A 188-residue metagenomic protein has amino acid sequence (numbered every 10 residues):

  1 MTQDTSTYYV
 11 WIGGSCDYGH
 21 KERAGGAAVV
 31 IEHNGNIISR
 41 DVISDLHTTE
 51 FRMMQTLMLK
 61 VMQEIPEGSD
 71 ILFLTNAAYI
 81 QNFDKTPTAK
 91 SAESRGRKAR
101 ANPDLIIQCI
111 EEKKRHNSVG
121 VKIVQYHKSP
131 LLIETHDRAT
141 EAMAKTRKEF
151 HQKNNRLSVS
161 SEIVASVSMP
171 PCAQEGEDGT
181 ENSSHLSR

Functional and structural regions predicted by a protein language model:
M1-R52, Q63-E64, D137, K145-R147 (+3 more regions): RNase H-like nuclease fold core
S15-K21, D41, M58-H136: RNase H catalytic domain
A24-G25, A99-R100, S160: Glycine-rich, flexible loop segments associated with nucleotide phosphate handling
S44-E50, E67-G68, I107-E112, N155-I163: Low-complexity, flexible helical/coil segments
E50-Q55, N102: Short, charged, low-complexity patches
M53, L57, L131-M143, E149: Stable alpha-helical structural segments in soluble proteins, enriched in small hydrophobic residues
N102, E141-V164: Acidic, His- and aromatic-enriched active-site or binding-groove loops in soluble protein domains that engage sugars
K128-I133, R156-M169: Amphipathic alpha-helical surface "interface" segments used for docking/oligomerization or membrane association within
